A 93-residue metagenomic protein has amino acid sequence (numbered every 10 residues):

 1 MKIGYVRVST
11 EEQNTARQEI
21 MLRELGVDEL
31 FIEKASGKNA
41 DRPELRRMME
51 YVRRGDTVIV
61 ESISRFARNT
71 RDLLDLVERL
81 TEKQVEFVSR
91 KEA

Functional and structural regions predicted by a protein language model:
M1-A93: Short, structured surface patches at the beginning of a domain
